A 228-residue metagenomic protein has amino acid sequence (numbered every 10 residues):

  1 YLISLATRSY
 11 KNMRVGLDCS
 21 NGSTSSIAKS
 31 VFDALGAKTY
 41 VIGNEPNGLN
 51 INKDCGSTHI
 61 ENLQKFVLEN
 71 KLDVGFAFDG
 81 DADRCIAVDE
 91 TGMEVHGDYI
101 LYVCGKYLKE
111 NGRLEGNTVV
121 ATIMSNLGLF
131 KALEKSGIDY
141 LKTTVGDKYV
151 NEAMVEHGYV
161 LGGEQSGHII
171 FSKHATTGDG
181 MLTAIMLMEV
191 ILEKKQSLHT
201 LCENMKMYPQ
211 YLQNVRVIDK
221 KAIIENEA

Functional and structural regions predicted by a protein language model:
Y1-L68: Gly/Ser/Thr-enriched, mixed-charge loops and adjacent short helices that form phosphate/oxyanion-binding elements
I3, S26-D33, E61-L68, Y102-K109 (+3 more regions): Predominant activation on well-ordered alpha-helical scaffold segments within soluble catalytic domains
K11, N62-T122, L127-G137: Replace "Mg2+/Mn2+-dependent" with "divalent metal-dependent
L17, V41-G43, A77-F78, A87 (+4 more regions): General beta-strand structural signal in soluble alpha/beta enzymes
G22, D79-D83, S166-H168: Short glycine-rich anion-binding loops that position phosphate/pyrophosphate groups of nucleotides and phosphorylated
S26-S30, N52-C55, C85-T91, Y99 (+3 more regions): Short acidic, glycine/serine/threonine-rich loops at helix termini
G43-N47, Y99-Y102, T144-Y149, G167: Short, acidic/turn-prone active-site loops that include or flank metal/cofactor- and phosphate-binding residues
V74, N111-A228: Phosphate-binding and adjacent anionic-ligand microenvironments
